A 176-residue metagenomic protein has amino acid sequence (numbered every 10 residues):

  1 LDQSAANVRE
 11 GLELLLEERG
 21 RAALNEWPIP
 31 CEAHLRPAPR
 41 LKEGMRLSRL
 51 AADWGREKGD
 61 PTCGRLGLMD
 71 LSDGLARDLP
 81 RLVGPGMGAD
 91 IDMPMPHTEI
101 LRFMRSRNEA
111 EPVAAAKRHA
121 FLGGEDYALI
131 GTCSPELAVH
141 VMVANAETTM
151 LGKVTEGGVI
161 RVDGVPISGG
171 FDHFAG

Functional and structural regions predicted by a protein language model:
L1-G176: Helix-biased detector of long, well-ordered alpha-helical tracts
